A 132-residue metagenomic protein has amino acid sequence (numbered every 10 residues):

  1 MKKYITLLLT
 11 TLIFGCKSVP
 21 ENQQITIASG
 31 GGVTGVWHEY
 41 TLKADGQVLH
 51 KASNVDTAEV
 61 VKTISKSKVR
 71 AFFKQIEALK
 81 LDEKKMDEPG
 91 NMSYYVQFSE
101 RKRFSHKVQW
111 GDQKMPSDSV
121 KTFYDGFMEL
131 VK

Functional and structural regions predicted by a protein language model:
M1-N22: Bacterial Sec-dependent N-terminal signal peptides
L9, D45, M128-E129: Short linear sequence elements within intrinsically disordered, low-complexity coil regions
C16-G32, N54-V61, S67-R70, L79-K132: Short, well-ordered, aromatic-rich surface patches in folded extracellular/luminal domains
W37-K66: Post-signal-peptide N-terminal segment of Sec-exported extracytoplasmic proteins
Q75: Active-site bordering "gate/hinge" segments that shape substrate access to catalytic or cofactor-binding pockets
